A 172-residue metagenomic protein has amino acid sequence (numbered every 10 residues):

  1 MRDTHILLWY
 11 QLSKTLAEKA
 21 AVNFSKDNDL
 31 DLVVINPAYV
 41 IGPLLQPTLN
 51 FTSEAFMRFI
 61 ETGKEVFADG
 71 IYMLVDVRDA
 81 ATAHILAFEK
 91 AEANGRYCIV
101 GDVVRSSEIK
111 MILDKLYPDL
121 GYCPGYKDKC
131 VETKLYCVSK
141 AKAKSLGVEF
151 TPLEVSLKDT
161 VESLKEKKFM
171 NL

Functional and structural regions predicted by a protein language model:
M1-L8, L45, R58: Active-site "gating" loop of Rossmann-like NAD(P)-dependent oxidoreductase/epimerase domains
D3-V33: Active-site Tyr-X1-5-Lys
S13, Y72-R78, V104, T151: Residue-level signal for the nucleotide or nucleotide-sugar donor/cofactor binding architecture
D27-D31, G42-A55, A87-Y97: Glycine/proline-rich active-site loop of Rossmann-fold NAD(P)-dependent oxidoreductases
I35-A38, I85, K144-L172: C-terminal helix/juxtamembrane-tail motif
P37-K64, G70: C-terminal beta-strand-loop-alpha-helix "lid" module of Rossmann-like NAD(P)-dependent dehydrogenases
F56-E65, G70-Y97: Alpha-helical substrate-binding/gating segment
A81-T133, C137, T160-L164, K168-L172: Mid/C-terminal beta-alpha module of Rossmann-like enzyme folds, strongest in SDR-family dehydrogenases/epimerases
